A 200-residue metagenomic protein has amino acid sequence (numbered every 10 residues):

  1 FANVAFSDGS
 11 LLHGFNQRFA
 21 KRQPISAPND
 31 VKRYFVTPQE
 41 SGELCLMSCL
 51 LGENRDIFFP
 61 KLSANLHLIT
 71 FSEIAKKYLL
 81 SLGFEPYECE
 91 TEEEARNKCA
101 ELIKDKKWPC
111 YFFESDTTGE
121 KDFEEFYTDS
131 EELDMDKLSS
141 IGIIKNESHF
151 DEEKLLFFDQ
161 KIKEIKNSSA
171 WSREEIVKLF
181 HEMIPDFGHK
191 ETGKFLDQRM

Functional and structural regions predicted by a protein language model:
F1-M200: Strand-loop microenvironment adjacent to phosphate/nucleotide-handling motifs in alpha/beta enzyme folds
